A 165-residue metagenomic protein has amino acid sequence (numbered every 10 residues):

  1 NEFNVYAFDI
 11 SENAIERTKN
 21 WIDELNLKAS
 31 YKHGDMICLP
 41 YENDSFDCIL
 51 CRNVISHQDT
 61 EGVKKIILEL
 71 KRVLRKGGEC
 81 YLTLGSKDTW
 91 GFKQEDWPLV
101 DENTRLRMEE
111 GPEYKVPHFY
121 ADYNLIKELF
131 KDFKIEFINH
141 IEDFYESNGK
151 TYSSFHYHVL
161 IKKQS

Functional and structural regions predicted by a protein language model:
N1-C38, G62-K65, E79-S165: Class I (Rossmann-like) S-adenosyl-L-methionine-dependent methyltransferase catalytic domain, capturing the SAM-binding
I37-I49: A short acidic, Gly/Pro-enriched loop at the edge of an enzyme's catalytic core that lines a small-molecule cofactor
C51-V54: A short beta-strand submotif of the Rossmann-like class I SAM-dependent methyltransferase core that lines
S56-Q58: A short His-aromatic
K64-K76: A short glycine-rich, Lys/Arg-flanked "PGG" loop and its adjoining helix->strand segment in the class I
